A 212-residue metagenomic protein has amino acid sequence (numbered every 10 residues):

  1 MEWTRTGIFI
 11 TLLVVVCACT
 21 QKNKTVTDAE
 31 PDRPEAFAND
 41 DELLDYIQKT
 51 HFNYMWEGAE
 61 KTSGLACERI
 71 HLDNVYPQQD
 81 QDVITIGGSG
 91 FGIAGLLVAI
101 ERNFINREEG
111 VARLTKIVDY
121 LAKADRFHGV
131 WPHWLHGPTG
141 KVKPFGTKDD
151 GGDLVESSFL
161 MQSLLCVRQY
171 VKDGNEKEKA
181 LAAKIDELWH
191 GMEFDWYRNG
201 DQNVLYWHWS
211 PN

Functional and structural regions predicted by a protein language model:
M1-I8: Bacterial N-terminal signal peptides that target proteins for export
V15-A18: C-terminal motif of bacterial Sec signal peptides marking the signal peptidase cleavage site
T20-K22: Bacterial signal peptide processing site
D28-Q81, H128: Low-complexity, Ser/Thr/Pro/Gly-enriched N-terminal "stalk/linker" regions
E30-L43, N53-Y54, G90-I105, Y120 (+1 more regions): Well-ordered alpha-helical scaffold segments within catalytic/enzyme domains
D41-L44, G129-S158, D173-N212: Extended ligand-binding clefts on enzyme/binding-domain cores
Q48-G64, A112-G129, A183-N203: Long, well-ordered core segments of solenoidal/helical folds
Q81-G90, A94-D149: Membrane helical hairpin/interfacial module
